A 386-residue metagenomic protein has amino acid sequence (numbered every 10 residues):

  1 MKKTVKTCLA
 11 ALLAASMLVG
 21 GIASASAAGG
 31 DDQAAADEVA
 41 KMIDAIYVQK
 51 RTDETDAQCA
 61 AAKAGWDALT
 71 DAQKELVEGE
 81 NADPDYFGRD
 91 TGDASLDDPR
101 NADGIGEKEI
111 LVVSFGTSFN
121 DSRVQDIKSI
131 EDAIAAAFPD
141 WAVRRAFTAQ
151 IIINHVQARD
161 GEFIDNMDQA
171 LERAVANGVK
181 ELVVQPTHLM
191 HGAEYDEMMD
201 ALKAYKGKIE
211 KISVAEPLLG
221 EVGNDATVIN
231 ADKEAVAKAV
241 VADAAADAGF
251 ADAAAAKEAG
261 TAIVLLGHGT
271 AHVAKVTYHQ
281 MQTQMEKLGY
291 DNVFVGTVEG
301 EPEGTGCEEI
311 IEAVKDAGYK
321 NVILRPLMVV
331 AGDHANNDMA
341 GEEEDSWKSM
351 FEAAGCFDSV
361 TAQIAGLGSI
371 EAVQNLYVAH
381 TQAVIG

Functional and structural regions predicted by a protein language model:
M1-L9: Bacterial N-terminal signal peptides that target proteins for export
K2-K3, G20, V39: Compositionally biased, low-complexity segments enriched in small residues
C8, I22-A25, M42, L376: Compositionally biased, intrinsically disordered low-complexity segments
A11-G20: Bacterial N-terminal signal peptides
V19-D31: Sec-dependent signal peptide cleavage junction
A28-S95: Beta-rich interaction/scaffold domains
G29-A34, N81-I323, M328-G386: Extended amphipathic ligand-handling, pore-lining, and cofactor/metal-binding catalytic surfaces
